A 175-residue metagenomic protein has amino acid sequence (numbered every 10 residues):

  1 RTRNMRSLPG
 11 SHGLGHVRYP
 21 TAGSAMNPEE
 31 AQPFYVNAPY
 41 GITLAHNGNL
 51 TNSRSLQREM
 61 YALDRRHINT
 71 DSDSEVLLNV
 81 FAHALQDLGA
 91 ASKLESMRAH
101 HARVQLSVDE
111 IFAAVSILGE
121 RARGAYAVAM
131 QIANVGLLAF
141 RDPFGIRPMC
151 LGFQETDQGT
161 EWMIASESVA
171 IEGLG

Functional and structural regions predicted by a protein language model:
R1-G175: Conserved short alpha-helical segments that host acidic/polar catalytic motifs at enzyme active sites
